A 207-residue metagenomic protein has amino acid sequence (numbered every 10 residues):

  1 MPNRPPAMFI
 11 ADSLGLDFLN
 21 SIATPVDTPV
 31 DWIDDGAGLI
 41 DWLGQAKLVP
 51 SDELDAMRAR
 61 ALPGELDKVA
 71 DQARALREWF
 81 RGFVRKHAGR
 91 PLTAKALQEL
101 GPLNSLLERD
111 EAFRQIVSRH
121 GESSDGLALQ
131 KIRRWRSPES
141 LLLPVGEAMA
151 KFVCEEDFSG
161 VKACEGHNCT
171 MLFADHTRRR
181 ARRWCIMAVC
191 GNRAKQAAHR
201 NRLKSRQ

Functional and structural regions predicted by a protein language model:
M1-G160: Short helix-coil boundary/hinge micro-motifs
A128-Q207: Cys/His-clustered metal-coordination modules, chiefly Zn-binding fingers
